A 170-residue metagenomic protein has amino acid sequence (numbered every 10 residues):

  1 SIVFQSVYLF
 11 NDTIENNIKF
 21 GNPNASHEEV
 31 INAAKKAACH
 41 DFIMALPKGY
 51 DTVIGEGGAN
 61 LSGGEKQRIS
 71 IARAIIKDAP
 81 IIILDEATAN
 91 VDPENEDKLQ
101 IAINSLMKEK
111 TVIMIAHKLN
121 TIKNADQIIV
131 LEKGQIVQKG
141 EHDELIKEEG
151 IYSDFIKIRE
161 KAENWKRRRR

Functional and structural regions predicted by a protein language model:
E15-E56, Q100-I101, E109: ABC ATPase nucleotide-binding domain helical subdomain, centered on the C-loop/LSGGQ "ABC signature"
K36, M44-G49, I101, K123-R170: C-terminal portion of ABC ATPase nucleotide-binding domains
H40-I69, V91-E94, K161-R170: ABC-fold ATPase nucleotide-binding domain signature/coupling loops
I71, I115: Hydrophobic anchor residue at the start of the ABC signature
I76-P80, E109: A short, proline-enriched helix->beta-strand linker immediately N-terminal to the Walker B motif in ABC-type P-loop
I82-E86: Catalytic Walker B motif of ABC-type/P-loop ATPase nucleotide-binding domains
A89-A102: Conserved D-loop/post-Walker B switch-helix segment of ABC ATPase nucleotide-binding domains
S105-M114, I122: Conserved catalytic loops of ABC-family nucleotide-binding domains
